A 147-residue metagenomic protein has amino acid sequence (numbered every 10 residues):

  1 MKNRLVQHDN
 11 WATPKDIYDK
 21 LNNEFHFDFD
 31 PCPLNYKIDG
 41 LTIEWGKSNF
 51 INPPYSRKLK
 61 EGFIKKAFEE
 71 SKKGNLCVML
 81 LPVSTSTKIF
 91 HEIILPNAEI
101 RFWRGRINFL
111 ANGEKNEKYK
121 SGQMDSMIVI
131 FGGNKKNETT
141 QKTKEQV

Functional and structural regions predicted by a protein language model:
M1-V147: Class I S-adenosyl-L-methionine-dependent methyltransferase catalytic core
